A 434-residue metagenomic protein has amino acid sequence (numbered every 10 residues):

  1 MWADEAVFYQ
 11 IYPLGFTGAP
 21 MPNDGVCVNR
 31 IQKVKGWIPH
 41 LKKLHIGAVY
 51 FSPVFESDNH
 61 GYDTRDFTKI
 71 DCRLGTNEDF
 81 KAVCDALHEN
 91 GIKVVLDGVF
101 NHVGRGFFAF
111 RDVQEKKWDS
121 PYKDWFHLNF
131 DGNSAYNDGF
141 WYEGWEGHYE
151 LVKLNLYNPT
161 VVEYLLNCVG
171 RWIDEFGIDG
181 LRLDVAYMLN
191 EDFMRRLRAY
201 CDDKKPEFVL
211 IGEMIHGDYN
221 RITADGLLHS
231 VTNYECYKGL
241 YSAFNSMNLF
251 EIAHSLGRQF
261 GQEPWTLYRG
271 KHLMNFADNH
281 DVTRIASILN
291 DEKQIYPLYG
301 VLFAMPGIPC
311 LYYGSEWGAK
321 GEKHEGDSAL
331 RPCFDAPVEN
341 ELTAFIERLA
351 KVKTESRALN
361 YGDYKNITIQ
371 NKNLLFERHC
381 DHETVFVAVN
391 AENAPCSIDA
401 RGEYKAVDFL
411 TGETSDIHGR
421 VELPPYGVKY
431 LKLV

Functional and structural regions predicted by a protein language model:
M1-V7, Y12-G47, V54-E175, L197-D203 (+1 more regions): Substrate-binding/active-site clefts of carbohydrate-active enzymes
W2-E5, M21, V26, H254-E403 (+1 more regions): Loop/helix patches that line or flank the sugar-binding groove of alpha-linked glycan CAZymes
I11, L41, F51, F67 (+9 more regions): Conserved, mostly hydrophobic/aromatic
L14, V54, V99-N101, A186-M188 (+2 more regions): Active-site beta-loop-alpha junctions enriched in small/polar residues
H45-G47, N90-I92, G177-D179, P206-F208 (+3 more regions): Short, well-ordered coil/turn segments that N-cap beta-strands
Q114, G170, D174, D184-L267 (+3 more regions): Active-site-proximal helices and loops of the catalytic beta/alpha 8
R401-G412: Solvent-exposed beta-hairpin/edge-strand motifs
I417-V434: C-terminal beta-strand-rich structural cap/linker in extracellular carbohydrate-active enzymes
